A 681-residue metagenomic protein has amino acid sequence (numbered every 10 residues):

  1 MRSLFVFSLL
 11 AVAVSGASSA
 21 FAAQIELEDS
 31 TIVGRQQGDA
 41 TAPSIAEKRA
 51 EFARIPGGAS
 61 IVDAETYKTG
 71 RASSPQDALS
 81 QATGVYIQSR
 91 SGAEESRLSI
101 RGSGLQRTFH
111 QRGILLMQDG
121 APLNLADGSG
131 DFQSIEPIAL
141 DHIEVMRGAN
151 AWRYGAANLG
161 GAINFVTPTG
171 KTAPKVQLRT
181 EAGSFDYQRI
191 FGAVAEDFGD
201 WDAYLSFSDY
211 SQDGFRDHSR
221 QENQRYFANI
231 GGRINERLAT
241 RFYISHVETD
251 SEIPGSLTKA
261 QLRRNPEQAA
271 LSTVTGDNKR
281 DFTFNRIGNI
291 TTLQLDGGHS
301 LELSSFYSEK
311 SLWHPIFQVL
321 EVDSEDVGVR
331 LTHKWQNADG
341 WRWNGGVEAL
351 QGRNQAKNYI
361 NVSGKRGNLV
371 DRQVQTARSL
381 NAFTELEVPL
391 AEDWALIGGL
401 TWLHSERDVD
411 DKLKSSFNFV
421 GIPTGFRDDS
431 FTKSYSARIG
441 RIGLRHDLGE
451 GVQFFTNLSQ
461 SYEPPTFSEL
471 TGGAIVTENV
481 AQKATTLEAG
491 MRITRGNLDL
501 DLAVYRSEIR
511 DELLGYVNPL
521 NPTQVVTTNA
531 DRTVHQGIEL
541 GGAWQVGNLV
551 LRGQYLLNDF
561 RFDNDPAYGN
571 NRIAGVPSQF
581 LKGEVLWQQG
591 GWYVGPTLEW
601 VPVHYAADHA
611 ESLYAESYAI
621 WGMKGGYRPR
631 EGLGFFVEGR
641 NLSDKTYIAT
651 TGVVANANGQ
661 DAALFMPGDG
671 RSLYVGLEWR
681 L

Functional and structural regions predicted by a protein language model:
T31-K68, S96-S99, I114: N-terminal periplasmic "start-of-domain" segments of outer-membrane beta-barrel proteins
K48, P56-A59, Q76-A121: Extracytoplasmic beta-strand/coil segments of soluble accessory domains associated with Gram-negative outer-membrane
L105, I114, A121-R147: Short acidic/polar hinge/loop motifs at secondary-structure boundaries that mediate gating or recognition
K175, A182-S211, R216-P254, N278-H299 (+7 more regions): Transmembrane beta-barrel wall of Gram-negative outer-membrane proteins
R237-V247, R280-F419, D429, R445-D447 (+3 more regions): Face-selective signature of the C-terminal outer-membrane beta-barrel domain
L301-W313, R445-D447, Q453-S459, E463 (+1 more regions): Membrane-embedded beta-barrel scaffold of Gram-negative outer-membrane proteins
P389-L396, H404-S405, D499, V504-E508 (+3 more regions): Gram-negative outer-membrane beta-barrel transporters
R510, W600-A607, Y627-L681: C-terminal beta-signal and adjacent terminal beta-strands/loops of Gram-negative outer-membrane beta-barrel proteins
